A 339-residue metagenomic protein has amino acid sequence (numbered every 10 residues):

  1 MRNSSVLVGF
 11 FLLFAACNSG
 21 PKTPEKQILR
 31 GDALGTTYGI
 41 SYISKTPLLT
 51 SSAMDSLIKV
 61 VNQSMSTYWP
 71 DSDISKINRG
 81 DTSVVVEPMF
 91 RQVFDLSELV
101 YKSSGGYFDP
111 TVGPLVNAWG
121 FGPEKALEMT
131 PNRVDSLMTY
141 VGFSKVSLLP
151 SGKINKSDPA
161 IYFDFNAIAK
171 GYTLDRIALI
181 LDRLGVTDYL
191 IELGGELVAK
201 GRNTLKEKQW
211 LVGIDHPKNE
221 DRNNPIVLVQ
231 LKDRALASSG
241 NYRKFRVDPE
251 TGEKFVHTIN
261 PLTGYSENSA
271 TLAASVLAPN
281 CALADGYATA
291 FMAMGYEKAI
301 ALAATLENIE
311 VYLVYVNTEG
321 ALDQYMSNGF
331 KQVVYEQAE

Functional and structural regions predicted by a protein language model:
M1-E25: Bacterial Sec-dependent N-terminal signal peptides
C17-E339: Mature catalytic core of soluble alpha/beta enzymes
